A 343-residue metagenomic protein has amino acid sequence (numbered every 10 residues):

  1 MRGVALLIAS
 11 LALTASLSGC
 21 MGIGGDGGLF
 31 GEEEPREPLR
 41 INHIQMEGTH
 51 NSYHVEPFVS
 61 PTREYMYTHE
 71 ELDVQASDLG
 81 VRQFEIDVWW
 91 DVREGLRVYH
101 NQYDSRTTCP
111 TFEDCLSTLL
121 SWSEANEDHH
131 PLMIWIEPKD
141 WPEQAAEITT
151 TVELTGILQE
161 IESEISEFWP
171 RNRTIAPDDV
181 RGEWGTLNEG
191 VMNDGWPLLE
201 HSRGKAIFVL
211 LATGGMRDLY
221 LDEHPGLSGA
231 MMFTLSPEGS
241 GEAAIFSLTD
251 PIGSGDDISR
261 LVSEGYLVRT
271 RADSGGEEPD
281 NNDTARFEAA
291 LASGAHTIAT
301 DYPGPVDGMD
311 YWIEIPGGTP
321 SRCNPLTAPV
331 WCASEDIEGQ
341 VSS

Functional and structural regions predicted by a protein language model:
M1-F30: Secretory targeting signatures
L29-S343: Catalytic cores of phosphodiester-bond hydrolases, prominently lipid phosphodiesterases
